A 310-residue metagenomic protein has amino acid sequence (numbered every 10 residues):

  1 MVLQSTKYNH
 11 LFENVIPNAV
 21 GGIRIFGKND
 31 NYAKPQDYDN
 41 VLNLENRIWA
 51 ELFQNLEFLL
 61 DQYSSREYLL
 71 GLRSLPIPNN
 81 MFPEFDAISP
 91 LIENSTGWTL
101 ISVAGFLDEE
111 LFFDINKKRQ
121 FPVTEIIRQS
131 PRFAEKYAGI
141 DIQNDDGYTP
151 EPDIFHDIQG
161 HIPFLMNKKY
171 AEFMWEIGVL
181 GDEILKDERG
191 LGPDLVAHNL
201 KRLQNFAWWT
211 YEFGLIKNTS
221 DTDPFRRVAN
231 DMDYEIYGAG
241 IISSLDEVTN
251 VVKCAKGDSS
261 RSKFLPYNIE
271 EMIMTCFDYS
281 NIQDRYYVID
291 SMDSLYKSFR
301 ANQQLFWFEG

Functional and structural regions predicted by a protein language model:
M1-K169, I282-G310: The feature captures two recurrent sequence modes
D86, A171, W175, K201-W208: Non-catalytic, well-ordered alpha-helical scaffold segments
S95-V103, L165-K169, L180-L191, F213-N218 (+1 more regions): Short secondary-structure junctions and interdomain/linker hinges
I115-N116, Y170-F173, E188, G192 (+2 more regions): Surface-exposed beta-strand edges and their flanking turn/coil or helix-capping segments
L180-G238: Extended, Lys/Arg-enriched charged tracts that mediate electrostatic binding to polyanionic substrates
M232-G310: C-terminal structured domains
